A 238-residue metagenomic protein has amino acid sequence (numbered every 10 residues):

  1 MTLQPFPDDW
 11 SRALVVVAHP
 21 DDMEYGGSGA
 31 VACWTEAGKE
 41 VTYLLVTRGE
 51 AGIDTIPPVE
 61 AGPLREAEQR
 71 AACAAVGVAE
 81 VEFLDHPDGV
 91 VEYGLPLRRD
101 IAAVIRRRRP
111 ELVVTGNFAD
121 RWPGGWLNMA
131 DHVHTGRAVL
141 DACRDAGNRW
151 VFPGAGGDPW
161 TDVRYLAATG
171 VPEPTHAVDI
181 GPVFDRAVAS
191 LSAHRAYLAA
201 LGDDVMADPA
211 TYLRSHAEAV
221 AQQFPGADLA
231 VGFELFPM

Functional and structural regions predicted by a protein language model:
M1-E111: Active-site rim/loop-helix segments in enzyme catalytic domains that contact anionic ligands
M1-L14, G94-M238: Metal-dependent de-N-acetylase/amidase catalytic core
